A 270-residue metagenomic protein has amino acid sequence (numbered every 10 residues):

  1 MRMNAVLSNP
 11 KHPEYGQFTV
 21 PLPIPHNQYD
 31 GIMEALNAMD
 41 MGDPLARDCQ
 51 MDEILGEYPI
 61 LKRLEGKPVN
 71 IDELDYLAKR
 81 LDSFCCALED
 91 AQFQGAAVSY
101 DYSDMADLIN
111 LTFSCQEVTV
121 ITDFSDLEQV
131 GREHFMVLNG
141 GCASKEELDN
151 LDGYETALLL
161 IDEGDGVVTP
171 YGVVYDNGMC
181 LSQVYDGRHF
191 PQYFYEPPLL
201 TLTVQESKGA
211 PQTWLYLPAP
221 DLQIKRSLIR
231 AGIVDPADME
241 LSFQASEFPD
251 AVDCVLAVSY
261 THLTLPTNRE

Functional and structural regions predicted by a protein language model:
M1-P44, P197-I233: N-terminal ordered "arm"
H12-G16, E57-I60, L181-Q183, S207-W214 (+1 more regions): Short, surface-exposed beta-strand/loop "edge" segments at domain boundaries and coil↔beta transitions
D30-I60, L64-G66, R226-V252: Acidic, aromatic-enriched beta-alpha/helix-loop junctions
K62-V69, E73-C86: Acidic, low-complexity intrinsically disordered segments
F84-V137, R269: Mature extracellular/secreted ectodomains of secretory-pathway proteins
R132-P211: Acidic, proline/glycine-rich low-complexity IDRs
T261-E270: Conserved small/polar residues in nucleotide/adenosyl-binding loops
